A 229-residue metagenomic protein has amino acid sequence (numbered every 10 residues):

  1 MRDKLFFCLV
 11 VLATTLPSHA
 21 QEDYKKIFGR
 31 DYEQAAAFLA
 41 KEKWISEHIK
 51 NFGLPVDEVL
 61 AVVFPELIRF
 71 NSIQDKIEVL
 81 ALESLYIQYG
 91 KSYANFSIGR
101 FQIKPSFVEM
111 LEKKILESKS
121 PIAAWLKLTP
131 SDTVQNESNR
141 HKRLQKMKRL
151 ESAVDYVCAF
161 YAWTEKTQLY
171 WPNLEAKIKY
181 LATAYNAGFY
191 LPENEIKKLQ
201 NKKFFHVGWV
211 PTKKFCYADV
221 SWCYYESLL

Functional and structural regions predicted by a protein language model:
K4-T14: Sec-dependent N-terminal signal peptides
S18-A20: Boundary at the C-terminal end of the N-terminal hydrophobic targeting segment
E22-L229: Catalytic glycan-binding domains that act on GlcNAc-containing polysaccharides
